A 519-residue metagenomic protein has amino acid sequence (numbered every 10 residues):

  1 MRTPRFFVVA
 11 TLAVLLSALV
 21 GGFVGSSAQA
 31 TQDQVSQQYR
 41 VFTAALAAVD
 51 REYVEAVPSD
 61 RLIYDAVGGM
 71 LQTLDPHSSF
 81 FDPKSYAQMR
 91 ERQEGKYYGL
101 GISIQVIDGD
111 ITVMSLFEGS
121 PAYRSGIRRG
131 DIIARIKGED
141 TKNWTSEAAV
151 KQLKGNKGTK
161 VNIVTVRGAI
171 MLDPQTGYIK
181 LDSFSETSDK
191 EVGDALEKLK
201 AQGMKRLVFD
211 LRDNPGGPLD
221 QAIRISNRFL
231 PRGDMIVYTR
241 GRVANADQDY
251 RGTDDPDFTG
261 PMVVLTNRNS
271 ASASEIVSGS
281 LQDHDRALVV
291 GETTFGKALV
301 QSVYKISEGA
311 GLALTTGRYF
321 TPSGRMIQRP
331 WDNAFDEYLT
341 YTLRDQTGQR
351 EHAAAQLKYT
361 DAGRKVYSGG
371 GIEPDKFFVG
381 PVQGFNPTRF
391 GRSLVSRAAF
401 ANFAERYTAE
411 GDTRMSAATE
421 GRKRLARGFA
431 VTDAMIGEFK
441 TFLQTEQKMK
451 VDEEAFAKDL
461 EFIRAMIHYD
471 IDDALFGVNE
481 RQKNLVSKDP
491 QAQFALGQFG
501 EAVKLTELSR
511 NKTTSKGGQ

Functional and structural regions predicted by a protein language model:
M1-A10: Bacterial N-terminal signal peptides that target proteins for export
V9-G22: Hydrophobic membrane-insertion alpha-helices, especially the h-region of bacterial N-terminal signal peptides
S27-Q38, F42, A48-S59, T112-S115 (+2 more regions): Cleft-lining beta-strand/loop regions that shape enzyme active-site pockets
L46-E55, V67-S79, E94, R135-G138 (+11 more regions): Sec-exported extracytoplasmic/periplasmic mature domains
Y53-S115, V150, G158-R167, V486-L496 (+1 more regions): Extended, small/polar residue-biased N-terminal targeting/export presequences and adjacent propeptide/linker tracts
I163, M326-I327, W331-Q519: Conserved functional hotspot residues or short segments at active or partner-binding sites across diverse domains
A273, G279, D285, E292 (+1 more regions): Polar, glycine-rich mid-to-C-terminal structural blocks that act as macromolecule-binding/assembly scaffolds
